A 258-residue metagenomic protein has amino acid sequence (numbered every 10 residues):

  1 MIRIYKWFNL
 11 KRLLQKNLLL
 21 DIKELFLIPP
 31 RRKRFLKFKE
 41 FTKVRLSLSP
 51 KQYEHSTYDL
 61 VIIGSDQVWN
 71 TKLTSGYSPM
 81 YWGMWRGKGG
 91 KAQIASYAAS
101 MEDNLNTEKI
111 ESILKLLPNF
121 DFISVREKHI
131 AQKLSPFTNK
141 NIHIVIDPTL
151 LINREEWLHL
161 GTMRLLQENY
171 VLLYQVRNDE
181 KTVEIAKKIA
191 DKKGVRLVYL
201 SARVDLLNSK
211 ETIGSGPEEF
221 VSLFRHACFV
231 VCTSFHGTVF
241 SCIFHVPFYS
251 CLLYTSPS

Functional and structural regions predicted by a protein language model:
M1-P118, T162, L166: Aromatic- and Gly/Pro-rich donor/ligand-binding loops that form nucleotide- or phosphate-bearing donor binding pockets
D59-L60, F122, F229: Structural motif
A95-M101, K133-L134, Q175-R177, K181-P217: Catalytic donor nucleotide-activated moiety binding site of glycosyltransferases and closely related
F122-A131, K140-I152: Donor nucleotide-sugar binding/catalytic pocket of nucleotide-sugar-dependent glycosyltransferases
I144-L150, R154, A202-T238: Donor nucleotide-activated moiety binding/catalytic core segment of transferases that use nucleotide-activated donors
R164-R177: Conserved donor-binding/catalytic core segment of Leloir-type glycosyltransferases
H245-Y249, L253: Structural loop-to-beta junction motif characteristic of Rossmann-like glycosyltransferase folds
Y254-S258: Conserved small/polar residues in nucleotide/adenosyl-binding loops
